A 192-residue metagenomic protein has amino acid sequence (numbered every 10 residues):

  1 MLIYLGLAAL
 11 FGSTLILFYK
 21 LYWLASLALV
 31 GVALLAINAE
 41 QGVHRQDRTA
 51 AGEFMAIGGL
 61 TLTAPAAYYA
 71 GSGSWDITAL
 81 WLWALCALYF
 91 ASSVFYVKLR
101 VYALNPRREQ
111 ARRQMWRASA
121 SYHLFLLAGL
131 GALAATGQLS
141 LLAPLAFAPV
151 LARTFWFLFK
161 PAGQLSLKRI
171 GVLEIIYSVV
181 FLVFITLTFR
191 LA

Functional and structural regions predicted by a protein language model:
M1-L2, A39-I57, R107-S119, F157-V179: Interhelical loop and helix-boundary elements at the membrane-water interface of polytopic inner-membrane proteins
M1-L5, L88-L127: Solvent-exposed interhelical
Y4-G12, A56-A64, A118-G131, Y177-F181: Core segments of transmembrane alpha-helices that mediate helix-helix packing or line hydrophobic substrate/ligand
A9-W23, L27-A67: Intramembrane alpha-helical segments
F11-S26, L62-W83, G129-A143, F184-A192: Helix-coil boundary and interhelical linker segments in multi-pass alpha-helical membrane proteins
A36-Q41, A87-Y102, P149-K160: Transmembrane alpha-helical segments that form the membrane-embedded catalytic/substrate-channel core of multi-pass
E53-L104: Hydrophobic, aromatic-enriched interface-forming segments
R112-L165, E174: Glycine/small-residue-rich hydrophobic helix-like segments
